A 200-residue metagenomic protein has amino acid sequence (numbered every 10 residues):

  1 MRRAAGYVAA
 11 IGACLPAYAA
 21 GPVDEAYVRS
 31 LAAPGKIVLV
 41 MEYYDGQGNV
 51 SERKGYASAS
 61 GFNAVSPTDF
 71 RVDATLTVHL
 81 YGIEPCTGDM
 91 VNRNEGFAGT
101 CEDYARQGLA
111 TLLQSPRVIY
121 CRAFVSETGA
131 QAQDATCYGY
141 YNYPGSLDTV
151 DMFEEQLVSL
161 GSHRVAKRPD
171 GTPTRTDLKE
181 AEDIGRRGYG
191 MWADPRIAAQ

Functional and structural regions predicted by a protein language model:
M1-R2, H163: Short, intrinsically disordered low-complexity segments
R2-A10: Sec-dependent signal peptide recognition, specifically the positively charged N-region followed immediately by
A10-A19: Hydrophobic h-region of N-terminal signal peptides that target proteins for export in Gram-negative bacteria
A19-Q200: Small beta-barrel nucleic-acid-binding modules, primarily SNase/OB-fold domains and secondarily Tudor-like barrels
